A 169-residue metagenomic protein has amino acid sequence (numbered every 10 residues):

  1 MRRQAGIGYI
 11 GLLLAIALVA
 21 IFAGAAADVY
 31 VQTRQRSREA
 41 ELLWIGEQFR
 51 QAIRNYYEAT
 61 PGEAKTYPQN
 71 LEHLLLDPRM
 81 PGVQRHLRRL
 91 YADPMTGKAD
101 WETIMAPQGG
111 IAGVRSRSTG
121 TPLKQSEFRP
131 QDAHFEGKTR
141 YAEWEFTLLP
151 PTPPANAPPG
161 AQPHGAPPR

Functional and structural regions predicted by a protein language model:
M1-I16: Glycine-centered recognition micro-motifs in short, flexible terminal segments and loops
L13-I21, Q48, A52-I53: Near-N-terminal "mature-domain entry" segment
I16-R34: C-terminal juxtamembrane segment of a hydrophobic transmembrane alpha-helix
Q35-G46, E63: Membrane-proximal amphipathic alpha-helices that sit immediately adjacent to an N-terminal transmembrane/signal-anchor
Q51-R169: Low-complexity, acidic interaction segments enriched in glycine
